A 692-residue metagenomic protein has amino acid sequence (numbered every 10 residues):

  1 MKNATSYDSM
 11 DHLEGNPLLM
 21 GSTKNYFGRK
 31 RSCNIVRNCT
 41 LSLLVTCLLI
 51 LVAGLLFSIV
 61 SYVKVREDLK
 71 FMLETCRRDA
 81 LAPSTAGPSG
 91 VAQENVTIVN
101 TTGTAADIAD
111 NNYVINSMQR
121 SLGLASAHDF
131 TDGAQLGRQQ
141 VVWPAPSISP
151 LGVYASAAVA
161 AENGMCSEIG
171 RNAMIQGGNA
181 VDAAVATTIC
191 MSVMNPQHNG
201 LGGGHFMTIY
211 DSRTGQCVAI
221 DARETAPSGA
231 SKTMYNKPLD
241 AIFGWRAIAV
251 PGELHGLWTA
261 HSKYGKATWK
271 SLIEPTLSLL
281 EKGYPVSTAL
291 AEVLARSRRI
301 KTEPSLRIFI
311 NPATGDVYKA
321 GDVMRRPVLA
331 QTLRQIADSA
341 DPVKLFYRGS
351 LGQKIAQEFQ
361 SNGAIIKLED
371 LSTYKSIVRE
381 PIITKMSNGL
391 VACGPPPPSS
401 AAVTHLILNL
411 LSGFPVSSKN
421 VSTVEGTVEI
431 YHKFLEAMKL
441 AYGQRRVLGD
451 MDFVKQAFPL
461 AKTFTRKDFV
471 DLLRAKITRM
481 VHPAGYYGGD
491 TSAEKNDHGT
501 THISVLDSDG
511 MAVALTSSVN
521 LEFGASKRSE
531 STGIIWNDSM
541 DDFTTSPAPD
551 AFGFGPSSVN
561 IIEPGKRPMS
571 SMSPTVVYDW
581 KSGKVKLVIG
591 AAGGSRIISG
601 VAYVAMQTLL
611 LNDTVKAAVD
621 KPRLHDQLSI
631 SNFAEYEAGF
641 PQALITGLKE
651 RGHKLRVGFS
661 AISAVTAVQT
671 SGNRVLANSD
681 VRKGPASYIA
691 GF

Functional and structural regions predicted by a protein language model:
M1-V36: Short, low-complexity, Lys/Arg-enriched N-terminal segments of secretory-pathway carbohydrate enzymes
I35, Y113-I175, A180-R348, G352-S399 (+3 more regions): Noncatalytic scaffold domains of N-terminal-nucleophile
N38-F71: Alpha-helical transmembrane segments in eukaryotic/viral proteins
A82-M118: Extracellular mucin-like PTS segments
D132-R138, A364, V416-V519, R528 (+3 more regions): Internal maturation/activation junctions in enzymes
V193-G200, G204-Y210, T214-V218, I365-K367 (+1 more regions): Active-site rim segments in enzyme catalytic domains, especially the processed small/beta chain of N-terminal
T544-D626: Conserved catalytic alpha/beta cores of large enzymes that bind or transform nucleotide phosphates and polynucleotides
K566-R567, V601-A602, L610-S660: Extended C-terminal subregions enriched in glycine
